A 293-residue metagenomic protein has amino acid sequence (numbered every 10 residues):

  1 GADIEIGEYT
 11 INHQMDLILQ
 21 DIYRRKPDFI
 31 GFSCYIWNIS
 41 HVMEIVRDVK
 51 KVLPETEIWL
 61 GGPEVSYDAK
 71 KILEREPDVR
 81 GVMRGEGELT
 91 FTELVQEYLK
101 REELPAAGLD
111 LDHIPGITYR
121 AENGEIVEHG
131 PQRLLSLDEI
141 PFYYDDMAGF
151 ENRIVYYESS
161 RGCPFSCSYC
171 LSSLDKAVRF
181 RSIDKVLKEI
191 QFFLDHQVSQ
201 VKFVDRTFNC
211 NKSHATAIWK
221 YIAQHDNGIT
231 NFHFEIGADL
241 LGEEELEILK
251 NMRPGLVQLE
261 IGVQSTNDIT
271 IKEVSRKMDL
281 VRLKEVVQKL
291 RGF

Functional and structural regions predicted by a protein language model:
G1-Y9, R291-F293: Short intrinsically disordered, low-complexity coil segments enriched in acidic
D3-I4, T56-I58, V201, F232: Hydrophobic anchor at the start of a short beta-strand that flanks the dinucleotide cofactor-binding loop
E5-P131: Glycine-rich beta-alpha loop elements in corrinoid/cobalamin-binding modules across cobalamin-dependent enzymes
H13, W37-S40, S66-Y67, L89-T90 (+5 more regions): Short alpha-helical
R84-F91, L111, R133, V186 (+3 more regions): A structural signal for well-ordered alpha-helical scaffolds and beta->alpha junctions
P131-L137: A short, sequence-level motif marking secondary-structure junctions
D138-G292: Radical SAM [4Fe-4S] cluster-binding motif and immediate context
